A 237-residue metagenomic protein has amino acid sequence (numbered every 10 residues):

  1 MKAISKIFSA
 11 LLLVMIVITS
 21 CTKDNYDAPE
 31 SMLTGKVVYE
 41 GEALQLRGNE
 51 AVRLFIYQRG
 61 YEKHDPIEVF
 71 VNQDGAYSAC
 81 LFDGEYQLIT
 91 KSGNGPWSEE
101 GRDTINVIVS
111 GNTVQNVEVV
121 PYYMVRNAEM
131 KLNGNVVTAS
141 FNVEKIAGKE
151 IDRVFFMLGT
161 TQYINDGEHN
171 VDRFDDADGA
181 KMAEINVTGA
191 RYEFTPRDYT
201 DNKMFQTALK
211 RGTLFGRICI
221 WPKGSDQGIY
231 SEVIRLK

Functional and structural regions predicted by a protein language model:
I16-S20: C-terminal motif of bacterial Sec signal peptides marking the signal peptidase cleavage site
S31-G41, G75: A short, amphipathic beta-strand motif
E42-E62, K149-F155: Short, ordered, surface-exposed loop/turn motifs in non-cytosolic proteins
R59-D74: Short, acidic Ser/Thr/Gly-rich low-complexity loop/linker segments typical of extracellular and cell-surface proteins
G75, L81-S98: A short, solvent-exposed beta-strand micro-motif common in secreted/extracellular proteins
F82-E85, A190, G212: A glycine-anchored, Pro-Gly-centered beta-turn/N-cap motif
G93-Y122: Structured interaction patches on ligand/partner-binding surfaces of diverse proteins
P196-G228: Beta-strand-rich modules
